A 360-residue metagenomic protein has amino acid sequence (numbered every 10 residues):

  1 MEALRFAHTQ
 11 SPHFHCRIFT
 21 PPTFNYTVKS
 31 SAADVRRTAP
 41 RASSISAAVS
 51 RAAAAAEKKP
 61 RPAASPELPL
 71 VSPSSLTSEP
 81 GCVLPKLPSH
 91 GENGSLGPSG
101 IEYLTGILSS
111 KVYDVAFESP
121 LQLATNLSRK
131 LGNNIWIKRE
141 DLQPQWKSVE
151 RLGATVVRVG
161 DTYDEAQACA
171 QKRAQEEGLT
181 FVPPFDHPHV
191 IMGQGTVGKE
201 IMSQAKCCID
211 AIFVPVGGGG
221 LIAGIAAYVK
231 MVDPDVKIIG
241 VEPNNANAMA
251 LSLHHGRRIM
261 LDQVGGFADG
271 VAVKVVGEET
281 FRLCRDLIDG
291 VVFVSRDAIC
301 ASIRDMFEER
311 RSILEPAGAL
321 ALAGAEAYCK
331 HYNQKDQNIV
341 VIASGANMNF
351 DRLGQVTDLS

Functional and structural regions predicted by a protein language model:
E2-S360: PLP-dependent amino-acid enzyme catalytic core
